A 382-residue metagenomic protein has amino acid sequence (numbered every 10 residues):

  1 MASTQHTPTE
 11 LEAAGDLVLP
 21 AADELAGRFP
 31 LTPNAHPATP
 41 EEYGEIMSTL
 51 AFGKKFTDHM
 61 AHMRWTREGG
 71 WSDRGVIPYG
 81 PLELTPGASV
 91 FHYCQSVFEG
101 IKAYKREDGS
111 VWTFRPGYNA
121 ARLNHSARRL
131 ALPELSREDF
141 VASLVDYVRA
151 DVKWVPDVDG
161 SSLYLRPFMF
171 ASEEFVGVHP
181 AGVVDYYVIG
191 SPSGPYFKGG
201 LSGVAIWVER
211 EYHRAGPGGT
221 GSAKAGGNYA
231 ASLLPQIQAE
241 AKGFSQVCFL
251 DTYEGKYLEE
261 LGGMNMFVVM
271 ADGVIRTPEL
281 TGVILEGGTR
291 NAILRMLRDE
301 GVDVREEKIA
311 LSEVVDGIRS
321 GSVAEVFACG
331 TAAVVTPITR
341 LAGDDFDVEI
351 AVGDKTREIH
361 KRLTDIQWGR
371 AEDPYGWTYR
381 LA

Functional and structural regions predicted by a protein language model:
A2-S143, Y147, F175-A382: Helix-start/capping segments and mature chain N-termini
F56-H59, P156-F170: Extended, Lys/Arg-enriched charged tracts that mediate electrostatic binding to polyanionic substrates
R137-D139, Y147-G160: Charged, gly/pro-rich active-site loop segments
A150, F170-S172: Intrinsically disordered, low-complexity linker/loop segments enriched in Gly/Pro and charged/polar residues
